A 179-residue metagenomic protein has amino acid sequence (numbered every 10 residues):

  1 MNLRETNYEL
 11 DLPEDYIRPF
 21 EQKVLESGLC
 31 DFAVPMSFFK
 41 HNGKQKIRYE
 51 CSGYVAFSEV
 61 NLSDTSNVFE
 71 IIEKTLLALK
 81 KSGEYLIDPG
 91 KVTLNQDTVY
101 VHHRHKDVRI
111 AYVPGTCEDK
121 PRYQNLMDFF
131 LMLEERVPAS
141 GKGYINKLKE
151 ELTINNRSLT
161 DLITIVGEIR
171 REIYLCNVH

Functional and structural regions predicted by a protein language model:
M1-E73: Conserved structural core of kinase catalytic domains
M1-Y8, A78-K80, Y174-H179: Gram-positive cell-envelope targeting signals
F20-L29, V60-V92, L126-V137: Conserved kinase catalytic-core helix
F39-H41, V101-R104: Short beta-strand micro-motifs enriched in acidic
Q45-I47, V99, K106-V108: Hydrophobic residues embedded in beta-strands of well-ordered beta-sheets
V92, D97-V99: Hydrophobic residue at the +6 position relative to the catalytic HRD Asp in the kinase catalytic loop
H102-V178: C-lobe/activation-segment region of protein kinase-like
